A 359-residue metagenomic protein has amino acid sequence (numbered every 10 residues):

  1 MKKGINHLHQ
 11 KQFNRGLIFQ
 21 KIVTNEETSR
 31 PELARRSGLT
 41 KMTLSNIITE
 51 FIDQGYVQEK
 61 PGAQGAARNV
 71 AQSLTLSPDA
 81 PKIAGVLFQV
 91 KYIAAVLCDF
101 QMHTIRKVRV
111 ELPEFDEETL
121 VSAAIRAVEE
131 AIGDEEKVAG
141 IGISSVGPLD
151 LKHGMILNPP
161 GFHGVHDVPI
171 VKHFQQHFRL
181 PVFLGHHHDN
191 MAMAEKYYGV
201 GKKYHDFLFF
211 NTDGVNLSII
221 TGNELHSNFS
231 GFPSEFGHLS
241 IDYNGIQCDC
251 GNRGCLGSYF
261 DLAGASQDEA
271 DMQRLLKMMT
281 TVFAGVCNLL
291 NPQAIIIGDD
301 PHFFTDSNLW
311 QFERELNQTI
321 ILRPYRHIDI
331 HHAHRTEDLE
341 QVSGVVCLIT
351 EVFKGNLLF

Functional and structural regions predicted by a protein language model:
M1-K60, G65-R68, S73-R109, P113-K137 (+1 more regions): ATP-binding/phosphotransfer module of carbohydrate and carboxylate kinases, centering on a glycine-rich
I83-L87, V138-G142, D206-N211, N216: Short glycine-aspartate micro-motif
I93, I156, V215-L217: Hydrophobic residues embedded in beta-strands of well-ordered beta-sheets
D99, L151, I220: Short, acidic, Ser/Thr-enriched surface-loop or helix-capping motifs
T104, V108-P113, E117-E130, E135-D206 (+1 more regions): Glycine-rich phosphate-binding loop and adjoining helix at the ATP-binding site of ATP-dependent phosphoryl-transfer
K107-R109, H166, Q175-D271: Glycine/GP-enriched mid-protein hinge/lid loop-to-helix segment characteristic of carbohydrate kinases
S145, N211, D299: Short beta-strand/turn micro-motifs composed of small residues that flank or help shape donor/cofactor-binding pockets
